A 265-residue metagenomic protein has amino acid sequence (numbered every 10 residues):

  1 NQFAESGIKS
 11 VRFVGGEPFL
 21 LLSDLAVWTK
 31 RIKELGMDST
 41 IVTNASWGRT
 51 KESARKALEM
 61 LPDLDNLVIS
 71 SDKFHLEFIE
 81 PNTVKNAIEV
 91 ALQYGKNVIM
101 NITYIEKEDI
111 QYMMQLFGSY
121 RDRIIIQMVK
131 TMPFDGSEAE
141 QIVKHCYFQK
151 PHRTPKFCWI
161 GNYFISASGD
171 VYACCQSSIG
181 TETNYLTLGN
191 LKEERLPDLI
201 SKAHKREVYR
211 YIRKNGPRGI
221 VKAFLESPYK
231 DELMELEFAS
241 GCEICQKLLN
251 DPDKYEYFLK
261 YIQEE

Functional and structural regions predicted by a protein language model:
N1, R55, P81-A87, E108-M114: Well-ordered, non-membrane alpha-helical segments in soluble/globular domains
Q2-E5, T29-E34, K56-L64, N86-Q93: Acidic (Asp/Glu)-rich catalytic clusters
I8-L21, L35-E52, L61-T83, N97-I105: Core AdoMet radical
L25-A26: Short alpha-helix within the catalytic core of nucleotide-sugar-dependent glycosyltransferases
A54-L76, M113-P133: Structural recognition of alpha->loop->beta junctions
I69, G169, L196: Conserved, mostly hydrophobic/aromatic
I99, I105-G180, N215-K230, A239: A C-terminal junction/extension of Radical SAM enzymes
T181-E265: Flexible mid-to-C-terminal extensions adjoining Fe-S/redox cofactors in radical SAM and related proteins
